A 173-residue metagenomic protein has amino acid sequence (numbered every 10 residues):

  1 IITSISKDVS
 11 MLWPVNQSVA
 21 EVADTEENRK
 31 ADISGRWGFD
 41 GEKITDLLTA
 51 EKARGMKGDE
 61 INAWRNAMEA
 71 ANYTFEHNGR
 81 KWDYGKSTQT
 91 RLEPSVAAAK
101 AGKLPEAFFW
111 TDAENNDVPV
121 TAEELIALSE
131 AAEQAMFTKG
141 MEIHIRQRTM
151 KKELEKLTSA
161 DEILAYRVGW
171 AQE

Functional and structural regions predicted by a protein language model:
I2-E173: A preference for well-ordered globular domain cores that mediate specific macromolecular interactions or catalysis
